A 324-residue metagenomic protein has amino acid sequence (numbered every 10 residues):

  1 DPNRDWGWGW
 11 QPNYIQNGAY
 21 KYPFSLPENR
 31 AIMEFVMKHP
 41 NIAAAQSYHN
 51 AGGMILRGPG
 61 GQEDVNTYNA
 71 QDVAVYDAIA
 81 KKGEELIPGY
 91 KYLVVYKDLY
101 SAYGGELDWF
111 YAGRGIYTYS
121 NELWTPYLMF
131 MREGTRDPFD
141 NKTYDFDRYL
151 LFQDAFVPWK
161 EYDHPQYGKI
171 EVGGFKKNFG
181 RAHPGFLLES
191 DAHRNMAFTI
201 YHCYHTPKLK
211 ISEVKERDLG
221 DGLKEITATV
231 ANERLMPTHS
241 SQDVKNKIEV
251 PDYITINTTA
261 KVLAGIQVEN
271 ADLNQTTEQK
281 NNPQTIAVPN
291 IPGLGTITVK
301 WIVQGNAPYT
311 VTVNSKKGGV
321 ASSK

Functional and structural regions predicted by a protein language model:
D1-R217, K224-E225, T229-R234, N257-P283: Metallocarboxypeptidase
P40, Y111-G115, D218-G222, N246-I248 (+2 more regions): A structural signal for short secondary-structure junctions
E122, T229-A231, T255, K300-I302 (+1 more regions): Residue-level recognition of well-ordered beta-strand positions that form the cores of beta-sheet-rich folds across
F186, Q242-V244, V288-I291: Short, contiguous acidic/charged loop-to-helix segments that flank catalytic cores in large enzymes
L223, L235-P237, V320-S322: Non-catalytic terminal regions with compositionally biased, polar/charged low complexity
V230-K245: Short amphipathic, basic-aromatic surface patches that mediate peripheral association with negatively charged
D243-K261: Extended low-complexity, serine/threonine- and proline-enriched intrinsically disordered segments
Q284-K324: Low-complexity, intrinsically disordered segments enriched in Ser/Thr together with acidic residues
